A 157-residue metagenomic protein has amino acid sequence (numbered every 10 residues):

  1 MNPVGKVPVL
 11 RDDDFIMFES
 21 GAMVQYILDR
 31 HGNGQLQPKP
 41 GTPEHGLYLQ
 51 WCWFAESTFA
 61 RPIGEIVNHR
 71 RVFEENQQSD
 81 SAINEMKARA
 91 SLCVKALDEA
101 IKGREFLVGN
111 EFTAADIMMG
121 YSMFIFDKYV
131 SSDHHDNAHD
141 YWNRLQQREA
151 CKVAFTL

Functional and structural regions predicted by a protein language model:
M1-E85, D98: GST-like domain detector, emphasizing the conserved glutathione-binding G-site in the N-terminal thioredoxin-like
R11, A150-C151: Short A/G/S/P-biased low-complexity tracts
D13, G120, L157: Conserved residues at the C-terminal ends of beta-strands
A22, N137, A150: Residue-level recognition of oxygen-bearing side chains
L28, S122-M123, F155: Active-site-flanking alpha-helical
G34-K39, R61-I63, F106-N110, K152-T156: Short, hydrophobic secondary-structure boundary micro-motifs
A55-Q147: GST-like fold's C-terminal all-alpha helical module
